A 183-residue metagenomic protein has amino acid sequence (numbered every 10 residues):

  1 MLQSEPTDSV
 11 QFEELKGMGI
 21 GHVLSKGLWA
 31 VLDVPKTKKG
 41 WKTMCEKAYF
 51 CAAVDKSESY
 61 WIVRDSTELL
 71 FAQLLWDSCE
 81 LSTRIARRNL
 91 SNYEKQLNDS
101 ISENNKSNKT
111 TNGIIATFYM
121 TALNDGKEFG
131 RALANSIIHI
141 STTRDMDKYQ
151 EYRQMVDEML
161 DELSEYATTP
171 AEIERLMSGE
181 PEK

Functional and structural regions predicted by a protein language model:
M1-T43, F50, V54, S59 (+1 more regions): Metalloprotease/metallohydrolase-associated module, dominated by Zn2+-dependent proteases
A53-E94: Mid-length scaffold segments of soluble, non-membrane domains
